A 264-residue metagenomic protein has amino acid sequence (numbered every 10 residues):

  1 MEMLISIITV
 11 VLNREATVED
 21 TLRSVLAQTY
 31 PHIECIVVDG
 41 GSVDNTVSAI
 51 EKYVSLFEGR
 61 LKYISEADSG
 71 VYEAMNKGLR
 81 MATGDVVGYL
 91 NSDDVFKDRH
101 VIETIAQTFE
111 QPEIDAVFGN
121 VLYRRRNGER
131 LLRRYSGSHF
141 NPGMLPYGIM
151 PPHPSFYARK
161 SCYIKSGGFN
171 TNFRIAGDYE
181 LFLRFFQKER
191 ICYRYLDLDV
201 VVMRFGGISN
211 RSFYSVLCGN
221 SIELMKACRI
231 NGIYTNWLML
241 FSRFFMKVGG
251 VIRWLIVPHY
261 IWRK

Functional and structural regions predicted by a protein language model:
M1-F213: Nucleotide-sugar donor-binding/catalytic module of glycosyltransferases that assemble extracellular/cell-envelope
V54, Y135, R211-L217, V251-Y260: Short, charged low-complexity intrinsically disordered segments located at boundaries of structured domains
G177, N220, L240-F244: Short, conserved alpha-helical segments within structured domains
L198, R211-L238: Catalytic core of nucleotide-sugar-dependent glycosyltransferases
R229-K264: Membrane-proximal basic amphipathic "stem/tether" segments
